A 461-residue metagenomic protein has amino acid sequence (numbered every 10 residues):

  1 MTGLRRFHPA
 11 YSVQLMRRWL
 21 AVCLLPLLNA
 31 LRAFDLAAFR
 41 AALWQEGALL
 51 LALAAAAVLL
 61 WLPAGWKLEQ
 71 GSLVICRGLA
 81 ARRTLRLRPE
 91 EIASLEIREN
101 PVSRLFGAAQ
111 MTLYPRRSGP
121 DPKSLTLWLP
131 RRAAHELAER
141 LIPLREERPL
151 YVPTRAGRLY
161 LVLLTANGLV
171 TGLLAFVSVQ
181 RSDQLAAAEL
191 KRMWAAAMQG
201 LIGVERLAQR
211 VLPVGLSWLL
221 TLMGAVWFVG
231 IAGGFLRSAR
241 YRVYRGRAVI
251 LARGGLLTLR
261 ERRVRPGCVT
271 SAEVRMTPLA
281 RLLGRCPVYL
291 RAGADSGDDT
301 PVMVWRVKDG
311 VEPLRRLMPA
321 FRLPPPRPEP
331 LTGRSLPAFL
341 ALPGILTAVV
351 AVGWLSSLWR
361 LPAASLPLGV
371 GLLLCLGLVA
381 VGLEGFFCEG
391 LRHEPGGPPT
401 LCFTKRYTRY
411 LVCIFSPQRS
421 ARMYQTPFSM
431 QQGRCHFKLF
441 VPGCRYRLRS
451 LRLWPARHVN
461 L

Functional and structural regions predicted by a protein language model:
M1-L461: N-terminal basic, Ser/Thr-rich segments that initiate or prime the first beta/alpha elements at protein or domain
